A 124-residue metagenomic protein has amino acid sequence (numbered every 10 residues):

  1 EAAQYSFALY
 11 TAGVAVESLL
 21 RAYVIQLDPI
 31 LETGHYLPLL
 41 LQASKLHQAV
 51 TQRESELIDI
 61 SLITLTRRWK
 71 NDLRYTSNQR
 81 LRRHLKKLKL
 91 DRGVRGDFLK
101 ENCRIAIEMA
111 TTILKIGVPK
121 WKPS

Functional and structural regions predicted by a protein language model:
E1-I25: Short, hydrophobic, well-ordered secondary-structure elements
V24-S124: Long, charged low-complexity segments
